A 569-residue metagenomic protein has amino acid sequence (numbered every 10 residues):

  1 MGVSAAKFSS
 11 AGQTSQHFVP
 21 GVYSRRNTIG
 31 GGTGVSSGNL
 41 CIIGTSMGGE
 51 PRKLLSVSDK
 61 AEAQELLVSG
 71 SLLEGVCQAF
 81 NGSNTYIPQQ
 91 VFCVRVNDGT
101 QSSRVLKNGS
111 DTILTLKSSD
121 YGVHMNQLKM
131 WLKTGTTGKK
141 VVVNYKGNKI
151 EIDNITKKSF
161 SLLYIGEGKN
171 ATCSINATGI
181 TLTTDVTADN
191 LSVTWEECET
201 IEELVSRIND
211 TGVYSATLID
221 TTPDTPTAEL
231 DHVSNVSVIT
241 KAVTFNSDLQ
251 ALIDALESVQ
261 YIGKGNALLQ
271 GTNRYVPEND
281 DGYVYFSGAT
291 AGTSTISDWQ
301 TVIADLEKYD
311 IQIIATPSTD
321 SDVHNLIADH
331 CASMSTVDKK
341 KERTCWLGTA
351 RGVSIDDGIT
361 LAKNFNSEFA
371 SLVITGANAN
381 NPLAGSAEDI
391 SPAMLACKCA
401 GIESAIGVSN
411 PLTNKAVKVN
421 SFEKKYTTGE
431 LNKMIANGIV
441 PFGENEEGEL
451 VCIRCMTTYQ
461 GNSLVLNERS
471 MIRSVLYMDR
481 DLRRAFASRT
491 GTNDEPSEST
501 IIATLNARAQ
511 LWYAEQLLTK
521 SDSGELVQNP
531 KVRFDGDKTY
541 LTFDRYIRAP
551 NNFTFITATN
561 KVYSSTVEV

Functional and structural regions predicted by a protein language model:
M1-V569: Surface-exposed assembly/interface segments
